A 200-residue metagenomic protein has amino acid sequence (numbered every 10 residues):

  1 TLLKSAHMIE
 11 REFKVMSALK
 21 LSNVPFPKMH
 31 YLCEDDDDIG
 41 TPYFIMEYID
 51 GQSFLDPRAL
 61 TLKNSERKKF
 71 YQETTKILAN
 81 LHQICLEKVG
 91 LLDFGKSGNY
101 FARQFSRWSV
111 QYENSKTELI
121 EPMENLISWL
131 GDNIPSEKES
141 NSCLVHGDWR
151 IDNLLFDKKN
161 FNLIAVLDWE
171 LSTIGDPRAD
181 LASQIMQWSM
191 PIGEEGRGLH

Functional and structural regions predicted by a protein language model:
T1-L144, D157-F161: ATP-binding pocket architecture of kinase catalytic cores
G40, D176-A179: Short glycine/proline-enriched turns and hinge-like loops at secondary-structure junctions
P135-K138, F156, I174, L181-Q187: ASCE P-loop NTPase motor core, strongest for the SF2 helicase catalytic module
L144-H146, I151: Catalytic-loop of the protein kinase fold
L167-S172: Activation of the activation-loop gatekeeper triad in protein kinase-fold domains
A179-H200: Active-site activation/catalytic loop segments of kinase-like enzymes and analogous catalytic loops in related
